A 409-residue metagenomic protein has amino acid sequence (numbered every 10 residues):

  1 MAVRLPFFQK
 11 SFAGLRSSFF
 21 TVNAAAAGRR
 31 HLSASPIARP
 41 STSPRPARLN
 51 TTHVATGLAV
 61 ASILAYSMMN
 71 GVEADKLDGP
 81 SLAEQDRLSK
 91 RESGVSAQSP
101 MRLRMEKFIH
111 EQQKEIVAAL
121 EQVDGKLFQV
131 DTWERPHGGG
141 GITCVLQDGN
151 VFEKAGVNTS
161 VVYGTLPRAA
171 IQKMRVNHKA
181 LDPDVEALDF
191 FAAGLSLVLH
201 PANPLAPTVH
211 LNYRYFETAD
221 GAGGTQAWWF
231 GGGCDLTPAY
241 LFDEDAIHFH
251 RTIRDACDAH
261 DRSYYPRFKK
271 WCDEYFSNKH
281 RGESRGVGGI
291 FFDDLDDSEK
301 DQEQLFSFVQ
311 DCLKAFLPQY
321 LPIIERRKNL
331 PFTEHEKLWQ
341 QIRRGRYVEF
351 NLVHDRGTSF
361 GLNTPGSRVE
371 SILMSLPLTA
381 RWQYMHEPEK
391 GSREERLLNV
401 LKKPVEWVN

Functional and structural regions predicted by a protein language model:
M1-S62, D75: N-terminal mitochondrial targeting presequence
A2, F8, A27, H31 (+3 more regions): Charge-rich (especially acidic), low-complexity segments
H53-R91: N-terminal regions that are enriched for targeting/export leaders and immediately downstream pro/stem segments
A97-L181, S298-V353: Gly/Pro-rich turn-and-neighbor structural signature
T143-G232: Internal mixed beta-strand/loop scaffold within catalytic domains of large alpha/beta enzymes
N158-F191, T237-L241, G288-F291, P365 (+3 more regions): Mature, function-bearing regions of proteins
T225-P331, Y347: Long, contiguous internal "core" modules enriched in hydrophobic/ aromatic residues
T358, N363-N409: TerminUS-proximal long segments
